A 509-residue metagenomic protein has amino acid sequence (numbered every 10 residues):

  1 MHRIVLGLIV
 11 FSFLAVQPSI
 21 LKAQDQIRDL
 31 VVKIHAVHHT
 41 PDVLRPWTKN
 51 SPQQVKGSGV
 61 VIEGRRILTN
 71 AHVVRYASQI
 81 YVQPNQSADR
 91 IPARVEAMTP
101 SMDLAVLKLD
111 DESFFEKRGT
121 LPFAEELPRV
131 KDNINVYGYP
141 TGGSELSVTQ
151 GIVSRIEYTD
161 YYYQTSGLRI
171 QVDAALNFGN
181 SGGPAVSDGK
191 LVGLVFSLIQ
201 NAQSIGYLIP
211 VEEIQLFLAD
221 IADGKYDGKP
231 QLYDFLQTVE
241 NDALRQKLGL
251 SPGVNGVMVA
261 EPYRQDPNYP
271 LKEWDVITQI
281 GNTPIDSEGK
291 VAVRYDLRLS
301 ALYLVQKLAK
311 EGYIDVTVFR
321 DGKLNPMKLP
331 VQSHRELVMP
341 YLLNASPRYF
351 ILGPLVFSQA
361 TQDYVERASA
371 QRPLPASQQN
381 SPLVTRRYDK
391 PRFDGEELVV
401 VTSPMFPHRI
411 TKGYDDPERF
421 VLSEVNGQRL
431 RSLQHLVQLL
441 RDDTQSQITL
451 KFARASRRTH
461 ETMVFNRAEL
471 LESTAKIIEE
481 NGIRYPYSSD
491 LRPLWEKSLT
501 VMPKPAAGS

Functional and structural regions predicted by a protein language model:
V5-V16: Bacterial N-terminal signal peptides
P18-A23: Boundary at the C-terminal end of the N-terminal hydrophobic targeting segment
D29, V37, E63, A71 (+6 more regions): C-terminal recognition in membrane/secretory proteostasis and scaffolding
L30-A36, P41-T48, D110-L121, S147-Q203 (+4 more regions): Active-site region of chymotrypsin-like
P41-G64, N70, D89-P92, R118 (+4 more regions): A conserved glycine-rich beta-strand in the N-terminal activation segment of trypsin-fold
S58, G64, Y76, V130 (+4 more regions): Short, flexible surface segments
E63-L146, F178, N325-P326: Conserved active-site neighborhood of the chymotrypsin/trypsin-like protease fold
N70-R75, G138, S154-R155, F178 (+3 more regions): Short beta->alpha transition motifs characteristic of CBS
